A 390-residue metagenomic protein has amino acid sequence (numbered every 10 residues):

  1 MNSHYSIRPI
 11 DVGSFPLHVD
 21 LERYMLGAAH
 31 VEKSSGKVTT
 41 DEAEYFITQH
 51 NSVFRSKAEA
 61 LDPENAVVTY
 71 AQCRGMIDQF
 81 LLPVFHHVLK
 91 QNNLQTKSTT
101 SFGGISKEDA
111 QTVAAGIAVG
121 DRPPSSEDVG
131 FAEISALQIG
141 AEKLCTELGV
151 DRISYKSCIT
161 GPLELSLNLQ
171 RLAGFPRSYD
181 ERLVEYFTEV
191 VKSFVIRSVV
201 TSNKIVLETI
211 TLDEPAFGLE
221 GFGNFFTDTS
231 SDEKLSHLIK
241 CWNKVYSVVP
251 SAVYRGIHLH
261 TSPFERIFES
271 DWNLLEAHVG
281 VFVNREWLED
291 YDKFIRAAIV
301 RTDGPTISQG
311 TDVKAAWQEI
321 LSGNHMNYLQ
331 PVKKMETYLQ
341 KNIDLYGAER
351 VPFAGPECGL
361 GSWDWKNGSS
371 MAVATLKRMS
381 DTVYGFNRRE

Functional and structural regions predicted by a protein language model:
M1-E108, N243-Y246, P250, Y254 (+3 more regions): N-terminal basic, low-complexity leaders that serve as flexible interaction/assembly modules and, when applicable, as
N2-D41, Y45, D151-D180, F217-N224 (+1 more regions): N-terminal small/glycine-rich loop or linker at the start of catalytic domains across soluble metabolic enzymes
A28, S35-F54, R122-E142, D180-V195 (+4 more regions): Well-ordered, non-membrane alpha-helical segments in soluble/globular domains
Q49, A66, I210, N273-L275 (+1 more regions): Hydrophobic residues within beta-strands of alpha/beta enzymes
S101-V200, E233: Active-site-proximal, glycine-rich beta->alpha crossover segments in alpha/beta enzymes that shape flexible
Q138-G149, V199-N203, Y246-P250, L288-E289 (+2 more regions): N-terminal cationic-hydrophobic initiation segments that often serve targeting/anchoring roles
V150, S154-S157, A173-I307, K333-K334 (+1 more regions): Active-site loop segments of alpha/beta catalytic cores
W272-R389: Catalytic-face loop-and-helix region of soluble metabolic enzyme cores
